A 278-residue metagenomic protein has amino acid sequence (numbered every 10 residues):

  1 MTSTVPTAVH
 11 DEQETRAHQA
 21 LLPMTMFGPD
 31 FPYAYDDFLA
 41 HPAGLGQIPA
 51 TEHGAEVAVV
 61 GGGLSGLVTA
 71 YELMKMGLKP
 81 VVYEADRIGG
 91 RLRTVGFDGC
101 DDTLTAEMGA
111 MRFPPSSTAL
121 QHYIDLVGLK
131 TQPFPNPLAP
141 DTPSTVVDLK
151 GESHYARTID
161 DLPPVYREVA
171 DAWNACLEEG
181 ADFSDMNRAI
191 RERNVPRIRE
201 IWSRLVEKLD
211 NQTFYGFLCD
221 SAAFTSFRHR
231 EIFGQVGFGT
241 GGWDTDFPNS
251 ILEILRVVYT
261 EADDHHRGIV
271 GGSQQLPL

Functional and structural regions predicted by a protein language model:
M1-L278: FAD-dinucleotide binding site
